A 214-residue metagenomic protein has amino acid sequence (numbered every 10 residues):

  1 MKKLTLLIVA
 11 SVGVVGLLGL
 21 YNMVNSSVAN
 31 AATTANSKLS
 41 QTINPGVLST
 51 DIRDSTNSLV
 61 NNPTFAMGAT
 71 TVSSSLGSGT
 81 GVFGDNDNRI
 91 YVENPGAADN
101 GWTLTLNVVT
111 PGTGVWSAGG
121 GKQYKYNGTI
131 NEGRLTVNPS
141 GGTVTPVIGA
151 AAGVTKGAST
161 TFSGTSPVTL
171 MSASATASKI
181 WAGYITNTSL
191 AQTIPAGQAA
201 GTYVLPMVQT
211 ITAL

Functional and structural regions predicted by a protein language model:
M1-A31: Sec-dependent, cleavable N-terminal signal peptides
N22-L214: Signature of Gram-negative chaperone-usher
